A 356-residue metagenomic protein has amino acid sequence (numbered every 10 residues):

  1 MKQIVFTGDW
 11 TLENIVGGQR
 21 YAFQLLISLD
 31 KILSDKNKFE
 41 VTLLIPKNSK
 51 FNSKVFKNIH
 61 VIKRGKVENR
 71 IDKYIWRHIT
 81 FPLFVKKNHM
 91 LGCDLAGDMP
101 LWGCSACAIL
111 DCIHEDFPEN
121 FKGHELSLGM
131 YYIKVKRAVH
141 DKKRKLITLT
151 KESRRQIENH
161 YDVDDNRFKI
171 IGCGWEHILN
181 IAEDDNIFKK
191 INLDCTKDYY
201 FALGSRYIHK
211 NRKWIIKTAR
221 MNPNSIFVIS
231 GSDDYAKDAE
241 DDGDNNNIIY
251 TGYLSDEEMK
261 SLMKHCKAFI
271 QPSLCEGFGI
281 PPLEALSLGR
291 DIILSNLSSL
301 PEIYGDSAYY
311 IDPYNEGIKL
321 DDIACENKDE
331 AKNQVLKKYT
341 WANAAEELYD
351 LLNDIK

Functional and structural regions predicted by a protein language model:
M1-K356: Carbohydrate transferase catalytic cores enriched for Leloir-type hexosyltransferases
